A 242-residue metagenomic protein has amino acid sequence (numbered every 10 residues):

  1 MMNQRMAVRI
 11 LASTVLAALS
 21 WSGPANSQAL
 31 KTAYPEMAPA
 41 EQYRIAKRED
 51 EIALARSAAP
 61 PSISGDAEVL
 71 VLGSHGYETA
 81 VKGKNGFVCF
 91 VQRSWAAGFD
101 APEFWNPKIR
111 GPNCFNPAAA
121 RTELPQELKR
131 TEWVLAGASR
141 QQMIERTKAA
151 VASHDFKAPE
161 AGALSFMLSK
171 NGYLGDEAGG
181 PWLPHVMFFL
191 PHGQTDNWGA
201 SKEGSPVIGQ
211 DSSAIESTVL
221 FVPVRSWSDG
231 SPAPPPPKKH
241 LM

Functional and structural regions predicted by a protein language model:
M2-A12: Bacterial N-terminal signal peptides that target proteins for export
L11-S20: Bacterial N-terminal signal peptides
G23-S27: Sec/Tat signal peptide C-region and signal peptidase I cleavage site
A29-M242: Primary mode marks residue(s) on the alpha4-beta5-alpha5 output face of response regulator receiver
